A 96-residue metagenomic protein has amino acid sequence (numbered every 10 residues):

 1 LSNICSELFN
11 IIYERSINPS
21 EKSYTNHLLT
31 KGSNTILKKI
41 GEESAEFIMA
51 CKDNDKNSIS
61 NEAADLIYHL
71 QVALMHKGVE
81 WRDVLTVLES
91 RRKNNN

Functional and structural regions predicted by a protein language model:
L1-A63, I67-N96: Flexible "arm" and connector segments at domain edges
